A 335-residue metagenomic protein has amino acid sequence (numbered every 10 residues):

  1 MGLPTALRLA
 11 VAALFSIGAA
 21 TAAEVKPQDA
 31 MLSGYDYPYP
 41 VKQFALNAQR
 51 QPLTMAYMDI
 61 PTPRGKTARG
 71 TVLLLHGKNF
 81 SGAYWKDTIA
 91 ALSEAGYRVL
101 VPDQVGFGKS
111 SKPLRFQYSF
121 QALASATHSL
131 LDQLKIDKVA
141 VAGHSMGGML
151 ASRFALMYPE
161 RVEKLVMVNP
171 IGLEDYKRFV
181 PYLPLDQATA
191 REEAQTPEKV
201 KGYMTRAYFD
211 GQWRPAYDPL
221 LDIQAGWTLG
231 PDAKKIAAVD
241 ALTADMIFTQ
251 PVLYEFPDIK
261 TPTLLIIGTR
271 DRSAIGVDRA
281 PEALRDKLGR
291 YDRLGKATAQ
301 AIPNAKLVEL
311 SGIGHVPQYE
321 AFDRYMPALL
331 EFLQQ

Functional and structural regions predicted by a protein language model:
A30-T62: N-terminal cap/lid segment of alpha/beta-hydrolase-fold proteins
Q49, L53, I60-K109, P327: Conserved HGGG/HGGXW glycine-rich cap/lid loop of the alpha/beta-hydrolase fold
A83, Q104-F120, Y176: Glycine-rich "HGGG/HGxG" loop immediately N-terminal to the catalytic nucleophile of the alpha/beta-hydrolase
Q121-V139: Conserved acidic catalytic loop of the alpha/beta-hydrolase fold
S152, L156, L165-Q195: Flexible "cap/lid" loop of the alpha/beta hydrolase fold
T196-E255: Conserved alpha/beta-hydrolase catalytic His-Asp/Glu region
L229-G295: Conserved serine/cysteine hydrolase catalytic core
D292-Q335: Catalytic active-site module of serine/aspartate enzymes centered on a nucleophile-bearing elbow/loop
